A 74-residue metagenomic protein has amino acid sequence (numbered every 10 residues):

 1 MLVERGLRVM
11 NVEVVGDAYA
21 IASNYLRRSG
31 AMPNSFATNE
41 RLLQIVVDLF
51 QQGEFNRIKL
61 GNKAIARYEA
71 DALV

Functional and structural regions predicted by a protein language model:
M1-G30: N-terminal acidic leader/helix
V3-M10, R41, N62, Y68: Cytosolic covalent-transfer regions centered on His/Cys nucleophiles that carry phosphoryl or persulfide groups
V15, N39-L43, R57, G61: Short runs of predominantly hydrophobic/aromatic residues within well-ordered alpha helices that form helix-helix
Y19, L42-V46, A64: Short alpha-helical scaffolding segments that buttress acidic/His motifs in well-ordered protein cores
M32-S35: Flexible, glycine/charged-enriched surface loops at secondary-structure junctions
A37-Q52: Amphipathic alpha-helical segments that form the core helices of the histone-fold
F50-V74: Short, compact, well-ordered microdomains
